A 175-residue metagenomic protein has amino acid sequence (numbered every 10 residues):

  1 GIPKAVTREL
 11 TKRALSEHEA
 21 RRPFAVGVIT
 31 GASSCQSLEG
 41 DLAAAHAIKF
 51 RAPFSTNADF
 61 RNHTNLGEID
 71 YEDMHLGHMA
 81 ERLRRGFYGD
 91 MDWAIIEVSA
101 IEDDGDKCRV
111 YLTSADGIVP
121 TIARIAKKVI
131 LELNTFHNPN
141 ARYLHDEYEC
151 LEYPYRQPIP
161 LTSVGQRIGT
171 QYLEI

Functional and structural regions predicted by a protein language model:
G1-I175: Conserved alpha/beta enzyme-core scaffold
